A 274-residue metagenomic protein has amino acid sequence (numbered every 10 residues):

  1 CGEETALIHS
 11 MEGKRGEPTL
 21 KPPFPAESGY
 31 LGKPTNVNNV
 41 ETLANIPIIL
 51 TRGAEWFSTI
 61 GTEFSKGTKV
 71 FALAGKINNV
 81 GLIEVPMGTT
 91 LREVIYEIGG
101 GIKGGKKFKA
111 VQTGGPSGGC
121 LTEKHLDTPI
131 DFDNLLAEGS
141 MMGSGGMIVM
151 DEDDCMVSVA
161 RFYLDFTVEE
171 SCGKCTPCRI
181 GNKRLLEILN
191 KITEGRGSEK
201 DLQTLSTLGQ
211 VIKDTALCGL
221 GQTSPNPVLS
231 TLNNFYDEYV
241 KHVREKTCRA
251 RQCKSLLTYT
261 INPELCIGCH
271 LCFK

Functional and structural regions predicted by a protein language model:
C1-M87, G99: Hydrophobic alpha-helical positions that pack around
S10-P22, K124-M141: Active-site loop ensemble at the mouth of alpha/beta enzyme cores that anchors a bound cofactor
K21-I48, Q112-G114, E199-V211, H242-K254: Short, conserved aromatic-histidine micro-motifs
G67-N79, V85-M87, L91, R249-K274: C-terminal accessory/binding modules appended to enzymatic or scaffolding proteins
M87-G104: Short amphipathic, charge-patterned alpha-helical segments
L91-V94, K107-F108, S171, R184-L185 (+1 more regions): Extended, hydrophobic alpha-helical segments in both membrane/secreted and soluble proteins
K103-E138, N233: Terminal amphipathic helices with adjacent charged low-complexity linkers/tails
P129-P263: Ferredoxin-type iron-sulfur electron-transfer modules in oxidoreductases and energy-metabolism complexes
